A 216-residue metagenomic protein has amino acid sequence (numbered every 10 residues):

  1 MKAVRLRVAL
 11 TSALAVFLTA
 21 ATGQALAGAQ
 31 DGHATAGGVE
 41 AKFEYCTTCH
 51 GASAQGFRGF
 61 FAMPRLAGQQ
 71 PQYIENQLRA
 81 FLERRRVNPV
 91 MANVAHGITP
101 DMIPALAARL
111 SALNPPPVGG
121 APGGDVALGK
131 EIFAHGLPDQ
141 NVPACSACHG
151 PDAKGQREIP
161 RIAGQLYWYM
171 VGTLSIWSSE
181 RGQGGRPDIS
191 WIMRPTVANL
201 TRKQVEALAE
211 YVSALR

Functional and structural regions predicted by a protein language model:
K2-A13: Bacterial N-terminal signal peptides that target proteins for export
T11-A21: Bacterial N-terminal signal peptides
A25-F43, Q55-A62, A112-D139, P160: Electrostatic cytochrome c docking/interface patches
A36-V39, S53-R86, A92-G97, S146 (+2 more regions): Gly/Gly-Pro-rich "capping" loops immediately C-terminal to redox-active cysteine motifs in periplasmic/lumenal
G38-A41, Y45, Y73, V90-N93 (+5 more regions): Extracytoplasmic/secreted proteins, especially bacterial periplasmic and envelope-associated proteins
E44-A52, L106, V142-D152, L208: The canonical Cys-X-X-Cys-His
A52, E83-R84, L113-P116, H135-G136 (+3 more regions): Generic structural signal for alpha-helix termini and adjacent loop/cap motifs
H96-G119, W168-V171, P195-R216: C-terminal capping alpha-helices of c-type cytochrome domains
